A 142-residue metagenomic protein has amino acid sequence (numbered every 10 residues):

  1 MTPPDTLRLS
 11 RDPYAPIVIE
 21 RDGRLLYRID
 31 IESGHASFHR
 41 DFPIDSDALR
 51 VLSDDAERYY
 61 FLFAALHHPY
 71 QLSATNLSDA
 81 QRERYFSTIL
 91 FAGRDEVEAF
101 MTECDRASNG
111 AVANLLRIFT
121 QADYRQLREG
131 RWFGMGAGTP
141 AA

Functional and structural regions predicted by a protein language model:
M1-A142: Extended, alpha-helix-rich binding/interface surfaces that flank or overlap catalytic cores and mediate recognition
